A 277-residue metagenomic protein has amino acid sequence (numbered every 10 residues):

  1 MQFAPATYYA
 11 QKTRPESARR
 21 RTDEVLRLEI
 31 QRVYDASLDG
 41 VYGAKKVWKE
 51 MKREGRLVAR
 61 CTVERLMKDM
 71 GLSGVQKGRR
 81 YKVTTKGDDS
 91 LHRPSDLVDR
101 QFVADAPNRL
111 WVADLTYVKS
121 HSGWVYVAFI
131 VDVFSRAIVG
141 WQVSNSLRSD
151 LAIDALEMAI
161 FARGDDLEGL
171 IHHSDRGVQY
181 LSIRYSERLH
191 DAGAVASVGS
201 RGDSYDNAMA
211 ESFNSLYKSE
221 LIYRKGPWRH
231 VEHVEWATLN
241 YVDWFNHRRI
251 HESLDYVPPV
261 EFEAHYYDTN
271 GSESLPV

Functional and structural regions predicted by a protein language model:
M1-V277: Charged DNA-binding/catalytic regions of mobile-element recombinases
